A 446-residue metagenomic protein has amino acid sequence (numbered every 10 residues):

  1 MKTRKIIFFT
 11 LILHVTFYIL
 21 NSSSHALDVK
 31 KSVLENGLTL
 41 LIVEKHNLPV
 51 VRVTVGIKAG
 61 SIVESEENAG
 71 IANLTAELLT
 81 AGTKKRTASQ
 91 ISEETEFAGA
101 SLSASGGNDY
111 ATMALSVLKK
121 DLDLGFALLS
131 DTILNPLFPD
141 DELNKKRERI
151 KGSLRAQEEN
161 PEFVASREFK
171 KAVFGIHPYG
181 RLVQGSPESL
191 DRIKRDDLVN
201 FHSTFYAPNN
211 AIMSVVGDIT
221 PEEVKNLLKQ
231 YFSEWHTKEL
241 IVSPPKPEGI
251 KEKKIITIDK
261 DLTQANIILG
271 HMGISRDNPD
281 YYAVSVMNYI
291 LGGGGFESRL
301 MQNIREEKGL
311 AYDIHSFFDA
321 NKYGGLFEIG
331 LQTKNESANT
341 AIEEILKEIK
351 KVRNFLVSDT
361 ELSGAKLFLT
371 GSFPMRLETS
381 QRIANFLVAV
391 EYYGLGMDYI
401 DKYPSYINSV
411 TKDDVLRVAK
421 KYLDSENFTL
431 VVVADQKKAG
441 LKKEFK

Functional and structural regions predicted by a protein language model:
M1-T10: Bacterial N-terminal signal peptides that target proteins for export
K5, G175, Y179, V183 (+4 more regions): An aromatic/glycine/proline-enriched structural segment found at the starts of mature extracellular/organellar domains
F9-Y18: Bacterial N-terminal signal peptides
S22-A26: Boundary at the C-terminal end of the N-terminal hydrophobic targeting segment
K30-E35, I256-K260: Short acidic-hydrophobic surface loop/beta-edge motif
V43, L48-L74, A88-I133, F163-E188 (+6 more regions): M16 family metallopeptidases and their MPP-like homologs
I71-T75, L79, M287: Active-site His/Glu-centered metal-binding helix of metallohydrolases
